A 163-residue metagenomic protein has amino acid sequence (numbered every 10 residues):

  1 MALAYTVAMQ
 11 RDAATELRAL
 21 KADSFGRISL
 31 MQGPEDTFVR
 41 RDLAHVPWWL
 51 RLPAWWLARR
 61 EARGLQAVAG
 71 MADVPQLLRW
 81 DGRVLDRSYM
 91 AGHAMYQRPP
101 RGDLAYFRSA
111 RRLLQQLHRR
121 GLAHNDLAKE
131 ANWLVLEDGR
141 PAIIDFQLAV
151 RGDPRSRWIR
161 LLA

Functional and structural regions predicted by a protein language model:
L3-E16: A short, low-complexity linker immediately N-terminal to eukaryotic Hanks-type protein kinase catalytic domains
A13-R59: ATP-binding glycine-rich loop module of kinase domains
L30-M31, R79, S88-Y89, L134-V135: Conserved hydrophobic "DFG−1" position in protein kinase catalytic cores
A54-A58, G64-S109: Conserved structural core of kinase catalytic domains
A91, K129, L148: Short, glycine/acidic-enriched loop or turn micro-motifs at the edges of active sites
L113-Q116: Conserved hydrophobic core/spine positions of the Hanks-type protein kinase catalytic domain
R119-E130, L134-V135: Catalytic-loop of the protein kinase fold
L136, R140-A163: C-lobe/activation-segment region of protein kinase-like
